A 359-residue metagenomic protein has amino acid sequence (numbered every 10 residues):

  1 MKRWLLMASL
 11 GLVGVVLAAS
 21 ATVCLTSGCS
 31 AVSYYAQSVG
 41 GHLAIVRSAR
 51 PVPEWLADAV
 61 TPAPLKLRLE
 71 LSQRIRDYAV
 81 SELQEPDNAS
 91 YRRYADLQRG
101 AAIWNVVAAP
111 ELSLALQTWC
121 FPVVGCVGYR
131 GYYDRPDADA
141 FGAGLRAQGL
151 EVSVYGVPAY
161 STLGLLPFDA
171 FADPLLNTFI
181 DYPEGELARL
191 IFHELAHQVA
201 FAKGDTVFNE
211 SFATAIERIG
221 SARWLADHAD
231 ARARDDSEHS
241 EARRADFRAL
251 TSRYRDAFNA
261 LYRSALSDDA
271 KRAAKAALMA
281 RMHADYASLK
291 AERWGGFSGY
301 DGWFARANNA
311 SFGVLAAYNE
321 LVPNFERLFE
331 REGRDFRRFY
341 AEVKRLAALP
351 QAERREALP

Functional and structural regions predicted by a protein language model:
K2-G100, R293-G296, N319-P359: N-terminal low-structure segments adjacent to metalloprotease catalytic domains across cellular compartments
S33-S38, H42-P53, G185, E210 (+2 more regions): Metalloprotease/metallohydrolase-associated module, dominated by Zn2+-dependent proteases
V39-G41, A170-D173, D301: Short, motif-level signal for alpha-helix interfacial/capping segments enriched in acidic residues and aromatics/proline
I45, D58, L65-S72, G131-A138 (+7 more regions): Solvent-exposed, acidic/flexible segments
K66-Q73, A138-G142, A188-A196, E210 (+7 more regions): Extracytoplasmic/secreted envelope proteins and their assembly/folding machinery, especially bacterial periplasmic
I75-R244: Acidic/His-rich structured neighborhood in mature extracellular/periplasmic domains
R93-A102, E238-A245, R272-A277, S298-N308: Charge-rich, acidic-biased intrinsically disordered regions
T251-P359: Pan-zinc metallopeptidase signature
